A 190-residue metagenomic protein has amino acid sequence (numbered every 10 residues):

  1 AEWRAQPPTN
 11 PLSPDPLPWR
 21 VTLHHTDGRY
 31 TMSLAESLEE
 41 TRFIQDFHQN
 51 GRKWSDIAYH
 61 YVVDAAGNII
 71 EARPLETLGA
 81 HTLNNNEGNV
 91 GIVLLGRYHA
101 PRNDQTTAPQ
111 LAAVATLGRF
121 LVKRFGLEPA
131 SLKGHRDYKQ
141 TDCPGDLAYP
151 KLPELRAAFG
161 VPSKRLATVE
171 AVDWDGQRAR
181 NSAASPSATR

Functional and structural regions predicted by a protein language model:
A1-T26, A65-R190: Basic/polar, cationic surfaces and motifs that engage anionic cell-wall and phosphate/carboxylate ligands
S13-L75: Secreted/periplasmic proteins that engage bacterial cell-wall peptidoglycan
